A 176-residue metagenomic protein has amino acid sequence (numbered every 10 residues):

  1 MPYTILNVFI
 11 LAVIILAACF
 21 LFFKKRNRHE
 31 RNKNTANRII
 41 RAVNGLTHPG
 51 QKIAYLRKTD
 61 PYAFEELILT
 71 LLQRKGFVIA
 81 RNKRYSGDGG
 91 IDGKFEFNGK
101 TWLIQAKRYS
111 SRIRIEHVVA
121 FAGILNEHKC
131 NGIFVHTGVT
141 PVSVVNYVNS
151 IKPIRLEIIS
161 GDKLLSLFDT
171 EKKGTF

Functional and structural regions predicted by a protein language model:
M1-G89, K94-F176: Mixed-charge (Asp/Glu-Lys/Arg
